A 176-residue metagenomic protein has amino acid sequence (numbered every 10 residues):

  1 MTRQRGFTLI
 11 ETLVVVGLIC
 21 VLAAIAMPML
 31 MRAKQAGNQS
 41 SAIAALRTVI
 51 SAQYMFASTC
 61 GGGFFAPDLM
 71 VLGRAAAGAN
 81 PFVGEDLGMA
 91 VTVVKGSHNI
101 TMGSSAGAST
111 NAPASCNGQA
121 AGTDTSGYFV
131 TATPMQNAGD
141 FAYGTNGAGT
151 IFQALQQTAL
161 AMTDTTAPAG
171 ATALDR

Functional and structural regions predicted by a protein language model:
T2-L30: N-terminal single-pass transmembrane signal-anchor helix
A26, K34-G37, Q53, C60: Leucine-rich amphipathic alpha-helices with coiled-coil/heptad-repeat character
M29-L46: Aliphatic-rich helix starts adjacent to a transmembrane/signal segment
S51-F141, T145-A148, L155, P168-R176: Extracellular/periplasmic head regions of type IV pilus-like filament subunits
Q157-A161: A short acidic/small-residue loop/turn micro-motif
